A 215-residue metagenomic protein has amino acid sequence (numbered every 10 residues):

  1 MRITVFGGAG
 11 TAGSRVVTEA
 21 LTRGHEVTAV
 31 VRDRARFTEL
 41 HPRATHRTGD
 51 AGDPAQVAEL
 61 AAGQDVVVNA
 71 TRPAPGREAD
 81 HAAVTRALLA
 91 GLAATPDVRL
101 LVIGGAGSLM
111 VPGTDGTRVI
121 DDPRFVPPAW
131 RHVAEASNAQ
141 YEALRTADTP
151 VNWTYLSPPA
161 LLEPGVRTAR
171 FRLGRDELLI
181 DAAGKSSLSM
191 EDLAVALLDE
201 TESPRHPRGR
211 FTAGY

Functional and structural regions predicted by a protein language model:
I3-R23: N-terminal Rossmann NAD(P)H-binding glycine-rich loop of SDR-like oxidoreductase domains
F6-A9, V98-L100, A147, D176-Y215: Mid/C-terminal beta-alpha module of Rossmann-like enzyme folds, strongest in SDR-family dehydrogenases/epimerases
V30-A35, D50-A51: N-terminal Rossmann-fold cofactor-binding loop
T45-Q64: Conserved Rossmann-fold cofactor-binding substructure of NAD(P)-dependent oxidoreductases
N69, P73-I103, A139: NAD(P)-cofactor binding segment of oxidoreductase domains
L100-T146: Anionic-ligand binding region
T114, T149-P150, E163-R170, E200-G209: Glycine/proline-rich active-site loop of Rossmann-fold NAD(P)-dependent oxidoreductases
E142-P164: Conserved beta-loop-beta element that borders a ligand/cofactor-binding pocket
